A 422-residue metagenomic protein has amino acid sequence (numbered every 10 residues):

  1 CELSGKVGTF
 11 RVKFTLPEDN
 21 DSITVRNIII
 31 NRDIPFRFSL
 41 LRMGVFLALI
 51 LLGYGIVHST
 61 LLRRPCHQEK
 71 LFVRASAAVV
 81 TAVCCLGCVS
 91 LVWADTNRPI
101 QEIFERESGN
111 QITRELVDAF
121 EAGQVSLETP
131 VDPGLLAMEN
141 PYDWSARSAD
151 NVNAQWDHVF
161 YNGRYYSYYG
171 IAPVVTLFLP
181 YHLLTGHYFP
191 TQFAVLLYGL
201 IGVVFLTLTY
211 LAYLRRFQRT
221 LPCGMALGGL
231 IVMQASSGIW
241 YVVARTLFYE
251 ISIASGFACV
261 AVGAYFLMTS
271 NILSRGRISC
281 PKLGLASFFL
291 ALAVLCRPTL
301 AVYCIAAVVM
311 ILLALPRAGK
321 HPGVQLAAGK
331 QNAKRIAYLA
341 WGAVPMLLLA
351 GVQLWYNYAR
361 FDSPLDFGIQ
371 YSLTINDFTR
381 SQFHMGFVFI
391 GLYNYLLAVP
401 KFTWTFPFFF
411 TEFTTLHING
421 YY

Functional and structural regions predicted by a protein language model:
L41-Q111, G224-A226, K330-P345: Start-transfer (signal-anchor) and selected internal transmembrane alpha helices of multi-pass inner/ER membrane
S90-W93, N97, R317, A337-Y422: Membrane-lumen/periplasm interface segments of specific transmembrane helices in polyprenyl phosphate-linked
A122-Y169, Y210, M233-A244, T374-F378 (+2 more regions): Interfacial juxtamembrane loops and adjacent helix segments that form the catalytic/substrate-binding surfaces
P190-R219, V262-F266: Transmembrane-helix motifs of polytopic, lipid-linked glycan transferases
L206-G238, A258, R275-K282, G323: Transmembrane-helix signature of polytopic, membrane-embedded enzymes that assemble or transfer cell-envelope glycans
S255-R275, G284, F288-L290, C304-A307: Specific aromatic-rich, kink-prone transmembrane helix
A261, K282-R297, C304, P345-Q353: Membrane-interface alpha helices of multi-pass inner-membrane proteins
Y303-L347: Perimembrane helix-loop-helix junctions
